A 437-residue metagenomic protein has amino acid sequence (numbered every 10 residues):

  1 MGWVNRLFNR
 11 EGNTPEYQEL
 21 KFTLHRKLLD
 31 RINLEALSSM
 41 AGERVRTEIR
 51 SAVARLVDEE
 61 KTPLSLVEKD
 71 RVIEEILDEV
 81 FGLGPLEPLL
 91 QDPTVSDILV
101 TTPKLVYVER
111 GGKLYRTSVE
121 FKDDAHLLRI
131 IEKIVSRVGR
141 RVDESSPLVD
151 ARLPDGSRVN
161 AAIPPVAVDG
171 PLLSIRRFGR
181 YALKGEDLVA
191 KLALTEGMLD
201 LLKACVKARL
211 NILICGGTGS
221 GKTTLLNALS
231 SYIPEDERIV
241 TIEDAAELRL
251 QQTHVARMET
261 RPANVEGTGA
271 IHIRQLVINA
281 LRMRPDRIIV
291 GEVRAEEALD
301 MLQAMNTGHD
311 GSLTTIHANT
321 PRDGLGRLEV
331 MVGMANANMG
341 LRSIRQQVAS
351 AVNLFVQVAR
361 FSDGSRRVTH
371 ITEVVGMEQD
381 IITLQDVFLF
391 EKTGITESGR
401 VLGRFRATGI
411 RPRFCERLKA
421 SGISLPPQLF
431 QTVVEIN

Functional and structural regions predicted by a protein language model:
M1-Y115: N-terminal anchoring/assembly modules that precede and organize ATP-driven motor systems
A36-S39, E59-L66, F81-D92, I134-A151 (+3 more regions): Active-site phosphate-binding and catalytic loops of NTP-dependent enzymes
D92, V100, L105-A208, P426: P-loop NTP-binding catalytic core
G179-A190, N227, S231-I278, G324-L328: P-loop NTPase switch/communication element
I214: Hydrophobic anchor at the beta1->P-loop junction of P-loop NTPases
K222: Conserved lysine of the Walker
E243-A256, A280-G376: Conserved P-loop NTPase nucleotide-binding/switch module
G364-N437: NTP-binding/hydrolysis catalytic cores, primarily Walker-type P-loop NTPases
